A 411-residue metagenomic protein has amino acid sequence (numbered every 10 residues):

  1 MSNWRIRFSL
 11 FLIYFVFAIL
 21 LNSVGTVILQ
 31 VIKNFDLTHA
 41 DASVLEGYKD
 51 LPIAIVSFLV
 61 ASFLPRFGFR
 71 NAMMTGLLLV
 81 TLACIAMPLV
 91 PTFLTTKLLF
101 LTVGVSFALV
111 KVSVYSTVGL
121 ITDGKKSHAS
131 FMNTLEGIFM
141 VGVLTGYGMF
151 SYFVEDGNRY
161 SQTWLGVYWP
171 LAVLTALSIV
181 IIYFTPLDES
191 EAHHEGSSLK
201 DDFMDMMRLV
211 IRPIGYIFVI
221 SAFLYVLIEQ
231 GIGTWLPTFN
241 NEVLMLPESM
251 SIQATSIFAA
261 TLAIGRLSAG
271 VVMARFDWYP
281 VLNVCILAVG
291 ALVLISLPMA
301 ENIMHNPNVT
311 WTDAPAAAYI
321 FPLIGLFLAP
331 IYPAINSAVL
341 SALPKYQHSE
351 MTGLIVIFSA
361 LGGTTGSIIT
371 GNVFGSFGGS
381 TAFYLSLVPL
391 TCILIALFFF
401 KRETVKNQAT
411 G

Functional and structural regions predicted by a protein language model:
V24-G25, I211-S256: Extracytoplasmic gate region of multi-pass secondary transporters
D36, G68, L89-L94, M245 (+1 more regions): Helix-breaking motifs and short loop linkers at transmembrane-helix boundaries and internal kinks in secondary membrane
I55-L94: Conserved MFS/SLC helix-loop-helix module at the cytosolic interface between two early adjacent transmembrane helices
V56-G68, G265-W278, I303-M304, F374: Helix-to-loop junctions at the C-terminal end of transmembrane segments in multipass secondary transporters
L78-P91, A288-T310: C-terminal ends and interior cores of transmembrane alpha-helices in multi-pass membrane transporters/permeases
F93-T95, T134-L187: Helix-loop-helix hairpin linking two adjacent transmembrane segments in secondary transporters
L101-G137: Cytoplasmic helix-loop-helix junction between adjacent transmembrane helices in 12-TM secondary transporters
L109-D123, A329-P344: Intracellular juxtamembrane helix-capping segments at the cytosolic ends of symmetry-related transmembrane helices
